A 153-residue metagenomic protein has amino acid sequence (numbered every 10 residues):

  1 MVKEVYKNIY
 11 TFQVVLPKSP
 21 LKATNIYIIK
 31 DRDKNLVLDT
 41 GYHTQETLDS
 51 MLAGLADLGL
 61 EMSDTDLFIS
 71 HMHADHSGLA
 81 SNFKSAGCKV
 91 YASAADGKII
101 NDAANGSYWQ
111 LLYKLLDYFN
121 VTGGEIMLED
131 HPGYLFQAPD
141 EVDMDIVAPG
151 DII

Functional and structural regions predicted by a protein language model:
V2-L58: Conserved beta-strand hairpin/beta-sheet module of binuclear metal-dependent hydrolase folds, prominently
E46-L48, A53-I152: Active-site HxH/HxHxD metal-binding segment of metal-dependent hydrolases
